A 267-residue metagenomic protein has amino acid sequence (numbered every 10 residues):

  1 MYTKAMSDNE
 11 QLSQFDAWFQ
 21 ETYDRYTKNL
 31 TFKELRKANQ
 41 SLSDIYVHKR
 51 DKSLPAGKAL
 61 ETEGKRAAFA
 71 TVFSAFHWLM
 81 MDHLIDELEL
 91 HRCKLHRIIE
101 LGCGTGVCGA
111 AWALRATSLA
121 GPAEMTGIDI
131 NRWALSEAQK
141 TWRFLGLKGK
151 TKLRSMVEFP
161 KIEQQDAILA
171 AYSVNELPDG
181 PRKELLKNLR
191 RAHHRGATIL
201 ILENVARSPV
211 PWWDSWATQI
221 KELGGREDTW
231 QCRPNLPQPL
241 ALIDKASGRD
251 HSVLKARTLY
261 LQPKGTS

Functional and structural regions predicted by a protein language model:
Y2-P55: N-terminal auxiliary segments of SAM/dcSAM-dependent transferases
G57-L84: Class I SAM-dependent methyltransferase Rossmann-like catalytic core, especially the SAM/SAH-binding loop
T105-A120: Conserved SAM-binding loop of SAM-dependent methyltransferases across substrates and taxa, primarily the Class I
N131: Conserved SAM/SAH-binding beta-strand->alpha-helix loop
D166-G180: A short SAM/SAH-binding and catalytic strip from SAM-dependent methyltransferases
K183-R195: A short glycine-rich, Lys/Arg-flanked "PGG" loop and its adjoining helix->strand segment in the class I
R195-N204: Conserved beta-strand signature within the Rossmann-like core of class I S-adenosyl-L-methionine
L223-S267: Class I S-adenosyl-L-methionine
